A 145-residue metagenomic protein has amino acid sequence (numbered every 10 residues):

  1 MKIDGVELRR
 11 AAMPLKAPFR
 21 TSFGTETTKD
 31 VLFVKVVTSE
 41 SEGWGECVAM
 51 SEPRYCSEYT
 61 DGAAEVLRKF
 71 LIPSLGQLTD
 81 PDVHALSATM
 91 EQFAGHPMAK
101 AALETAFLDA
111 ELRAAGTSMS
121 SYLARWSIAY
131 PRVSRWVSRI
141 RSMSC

Functional and structural regions predicted by a protein language model:
K2-C145: N-terminal capping/lid subdomain adjacent to the active-site entrance of alpha/beta enzymes
